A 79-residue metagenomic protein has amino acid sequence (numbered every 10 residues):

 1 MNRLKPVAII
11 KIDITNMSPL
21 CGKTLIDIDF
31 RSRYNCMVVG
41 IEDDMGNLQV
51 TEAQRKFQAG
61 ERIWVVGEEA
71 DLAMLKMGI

Functional and structural regions predicted by a protein language model:
M1-I12: Long, charged amphipathic helices and adjacent flexible linkers at domain junctions
K11, N16-I79: Cytosolic Rossmann-like ligand/nucleotide-binding regulatory domains
